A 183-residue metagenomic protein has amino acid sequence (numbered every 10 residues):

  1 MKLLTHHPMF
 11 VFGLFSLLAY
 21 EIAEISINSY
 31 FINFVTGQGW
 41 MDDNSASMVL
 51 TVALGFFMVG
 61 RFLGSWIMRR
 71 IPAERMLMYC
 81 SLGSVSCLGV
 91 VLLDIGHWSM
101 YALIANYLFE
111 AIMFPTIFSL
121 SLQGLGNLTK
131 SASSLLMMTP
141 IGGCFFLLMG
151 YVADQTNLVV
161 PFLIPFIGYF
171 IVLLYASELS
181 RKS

Functional and structural regions predicted by a protein language model:
L3-T51: Extracytoplasmic gate region of multi-pass secondary transporters
M48-F57, M138-T139: Transmembrane alpha-helical segments of major facilitator superfamily
G60-A73, A153-D154: Helix-to-loop junctions at the C-terminal end of transmembrane segments in multipass secondary transporters
R75-V90: Structural signature of the two symmetry-related core transmembrane helices
L92-L103: Helix-loop junctions at membrane interfaces in 12-TM secondary transporters
A111-G126: Intracellular juxtamembrane helix-capping segments at the cytosolic ends of symmetry-related transmembrane helices
L125-N157: A late C-terminal transmembrane helix in Major Facilitator Superfamily
F166-S183: Multi-pass alpha-helical transporter architecture, strongest for 12-TM Major Facilitator/SLC carriers used
